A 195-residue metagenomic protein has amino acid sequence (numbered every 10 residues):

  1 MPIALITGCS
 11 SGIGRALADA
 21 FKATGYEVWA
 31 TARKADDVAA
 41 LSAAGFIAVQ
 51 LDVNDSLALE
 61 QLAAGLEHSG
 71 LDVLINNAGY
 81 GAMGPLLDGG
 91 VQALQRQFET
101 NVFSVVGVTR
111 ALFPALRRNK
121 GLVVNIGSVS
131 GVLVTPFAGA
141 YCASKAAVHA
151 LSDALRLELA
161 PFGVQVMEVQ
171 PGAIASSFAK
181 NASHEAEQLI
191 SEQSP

Functional and structural regions predicted by a protein language model:
S10-S11: Conserved glycine-rich cofactor-binding loop
A43-L57: Rossmann-fold cofactor-recognition segment
P85-L86, G90-Q95: Substrate-binding pocket helix/loop in short-chain dehydrogenase/reductase
L87, L133-A140: Active-site loop immediately N-terminal to the catalytic Tyr-X3-Lys motif of short-chain dehydrogenase/reductase
T109, S144-A147: Active-site helix of classical SDR
S128: Residue(s) in the substrate-gating loop at a strand-loop-helix junction that position the organic substrate next
P161-P195: SDR active-site lid
